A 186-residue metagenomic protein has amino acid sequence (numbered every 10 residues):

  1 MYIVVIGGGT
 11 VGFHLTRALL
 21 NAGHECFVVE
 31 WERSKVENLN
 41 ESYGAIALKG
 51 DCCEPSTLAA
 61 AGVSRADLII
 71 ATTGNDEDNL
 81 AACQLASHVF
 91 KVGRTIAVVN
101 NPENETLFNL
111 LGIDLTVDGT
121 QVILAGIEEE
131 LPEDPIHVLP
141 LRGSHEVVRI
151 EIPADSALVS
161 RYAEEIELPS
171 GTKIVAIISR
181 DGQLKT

Functional and structural regions predicted by a protein language model:
M1-T186: Cytosolic regulatory regions of ion transport systems
